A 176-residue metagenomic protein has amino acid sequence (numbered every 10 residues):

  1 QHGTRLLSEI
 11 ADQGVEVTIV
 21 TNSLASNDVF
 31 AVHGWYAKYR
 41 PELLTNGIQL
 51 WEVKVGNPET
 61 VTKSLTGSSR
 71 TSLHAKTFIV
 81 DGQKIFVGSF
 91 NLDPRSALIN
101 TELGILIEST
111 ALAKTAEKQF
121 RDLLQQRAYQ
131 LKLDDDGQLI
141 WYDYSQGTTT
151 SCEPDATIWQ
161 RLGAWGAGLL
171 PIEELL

Functional and structural regions predicted by a protein language model:
H2-L176: PLD/PLD-like phosphodiesterase catalytic module centered on the HKD motif
